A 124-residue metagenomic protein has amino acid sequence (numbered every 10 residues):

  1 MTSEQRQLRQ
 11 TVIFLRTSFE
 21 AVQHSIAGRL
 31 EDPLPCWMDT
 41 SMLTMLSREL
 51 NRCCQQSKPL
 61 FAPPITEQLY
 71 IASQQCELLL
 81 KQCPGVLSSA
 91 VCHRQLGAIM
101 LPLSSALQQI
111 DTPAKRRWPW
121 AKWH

Functional and structural regions predicted by a protein language model:
M1-L43, S47, L96-S104: Short terminal alpha-helical segments
Q5, R9-V12, C36, A62 (+4 more regions): Amphipathic alpha-helical coiled-coil segments with heptad-repeat character
F19-P33, C53-L60, L79-L87, I110-A114: Secondary-structure edge/capping motif, primarily at the C-terminal ends of alpha-helices and the immediately following
M45-L69: Short, solvent-exposed, charged loop/turn and helix-capping segments that join or cap alpha-helices on peripheral
Q74-H124: Amphipathic alpha-helical binding modules
